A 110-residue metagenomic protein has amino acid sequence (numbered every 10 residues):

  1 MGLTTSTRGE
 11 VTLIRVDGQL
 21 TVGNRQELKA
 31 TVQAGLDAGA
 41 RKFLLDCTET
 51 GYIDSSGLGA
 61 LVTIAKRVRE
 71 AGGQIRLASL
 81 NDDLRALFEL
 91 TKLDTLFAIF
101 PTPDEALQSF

Functional and structural regions predicted by a protein language model:
M1-R15: Short beta-strand/loop segment at the start of cytosolic alpha/beta domains
R8-E10, T48, D104: Conserved catalytic submotifs in the C-terminal HATPase_c
L20-F97: Amphipathic alpha-helical interaction surfaces in cytosolic regulatory modules
Q26, D104-E105: Acidic phosphotransfer microenvironment of two-component signaling modules
L80, P103-D104: Short, ordered loop/turn segments at secondary-structure junctions
A98-T102: Short acidic-hydrophobic, aromatic-tinged amphipathic segments that line or gate anion-handling sites
